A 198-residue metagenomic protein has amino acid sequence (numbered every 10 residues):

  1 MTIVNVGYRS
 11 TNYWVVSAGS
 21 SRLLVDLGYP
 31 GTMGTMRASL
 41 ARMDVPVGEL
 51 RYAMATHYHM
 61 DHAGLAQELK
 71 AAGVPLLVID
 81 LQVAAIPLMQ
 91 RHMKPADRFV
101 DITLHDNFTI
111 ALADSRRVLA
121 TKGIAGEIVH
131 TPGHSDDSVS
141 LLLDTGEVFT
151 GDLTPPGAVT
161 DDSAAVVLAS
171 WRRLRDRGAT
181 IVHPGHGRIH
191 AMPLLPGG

Functional and structural regions predicted by a protein language model:
M1-M43, S140-L153: Conserved beta-strand hairpin/beta-sheet module of binuclear metal-dependent hydrolase folds, prominently
L23-D26, E49-A55, I128-H130: Short catalytic-loop micro-motif centered on adjacent basic/acidic residues
L23-V25, M54, L76, E147-F149 (+1 more regions): Residue-level marker for buried hydrophobic side chains located in beta-strands that build the well-ordered beta-sheet
P30-G31, I124-G197: Metallo-beta-lactamase
T32-G34, A38-D114: Active-site HxH/HxHxD metal-binding segment of metal-dependent hydrolases
M43-G48, T121-I124, R177: Glycine-rich phosphate-binding loop signature in dinucleotide/nucleotide-binding domains
I102-G133: Internal catalytic-core helix/loop-beta-alpha segment that presents or stabilizes conserved functional determinants
